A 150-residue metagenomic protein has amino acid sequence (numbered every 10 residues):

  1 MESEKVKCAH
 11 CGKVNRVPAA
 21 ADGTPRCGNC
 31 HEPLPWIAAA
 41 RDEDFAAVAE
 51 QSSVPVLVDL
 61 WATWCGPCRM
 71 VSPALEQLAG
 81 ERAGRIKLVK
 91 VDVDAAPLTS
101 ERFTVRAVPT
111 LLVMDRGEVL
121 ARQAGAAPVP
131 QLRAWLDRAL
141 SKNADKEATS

Functional and structural regions predicted by a protein language model:
K5, T24, A62: Residues immediately within or flanking Cys/His clusters that coordinate Zn2+ in small zinc-binding modules
C8-C11, C27-C30, C68: Short cysteine-rich clusters marking metal-coordination/redox-active sites
N15, P33-L34, S72: Cys/His-rich microdomains that often coordinate metals
V17-P25: Short linker/helix segments within small regulatory modules
A38-V56: A short beta-strand-turn-helix
A40, L60, S72-A79, A83-L98: Thiol-based oxidoreductase modules, predominantly thioredoxin-like and allied folds used for disulfide exchange
S53, L60-W64, A107: Short pre-active-site segment immediately N-terminal to redox-active cysteine/selenocysteine motifs in thiol-based
A107, L112-A148: Non-catalytic, surface beta->alpha helical segment in thiol-disulfide oxidoreductase systems
